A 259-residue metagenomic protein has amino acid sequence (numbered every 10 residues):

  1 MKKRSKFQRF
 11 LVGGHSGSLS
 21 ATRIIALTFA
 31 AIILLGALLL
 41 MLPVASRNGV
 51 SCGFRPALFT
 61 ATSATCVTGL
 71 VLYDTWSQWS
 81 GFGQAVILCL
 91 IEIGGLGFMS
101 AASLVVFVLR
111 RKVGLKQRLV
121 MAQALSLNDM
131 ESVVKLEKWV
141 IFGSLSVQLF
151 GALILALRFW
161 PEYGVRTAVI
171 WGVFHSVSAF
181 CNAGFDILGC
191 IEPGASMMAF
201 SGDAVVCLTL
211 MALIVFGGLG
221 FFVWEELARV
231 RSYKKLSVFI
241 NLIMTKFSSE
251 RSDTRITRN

Functional and structural regions predicted by a protein language model:
M1-N259: Membrane-proximal intracellular helices of multi-pass ion channels
